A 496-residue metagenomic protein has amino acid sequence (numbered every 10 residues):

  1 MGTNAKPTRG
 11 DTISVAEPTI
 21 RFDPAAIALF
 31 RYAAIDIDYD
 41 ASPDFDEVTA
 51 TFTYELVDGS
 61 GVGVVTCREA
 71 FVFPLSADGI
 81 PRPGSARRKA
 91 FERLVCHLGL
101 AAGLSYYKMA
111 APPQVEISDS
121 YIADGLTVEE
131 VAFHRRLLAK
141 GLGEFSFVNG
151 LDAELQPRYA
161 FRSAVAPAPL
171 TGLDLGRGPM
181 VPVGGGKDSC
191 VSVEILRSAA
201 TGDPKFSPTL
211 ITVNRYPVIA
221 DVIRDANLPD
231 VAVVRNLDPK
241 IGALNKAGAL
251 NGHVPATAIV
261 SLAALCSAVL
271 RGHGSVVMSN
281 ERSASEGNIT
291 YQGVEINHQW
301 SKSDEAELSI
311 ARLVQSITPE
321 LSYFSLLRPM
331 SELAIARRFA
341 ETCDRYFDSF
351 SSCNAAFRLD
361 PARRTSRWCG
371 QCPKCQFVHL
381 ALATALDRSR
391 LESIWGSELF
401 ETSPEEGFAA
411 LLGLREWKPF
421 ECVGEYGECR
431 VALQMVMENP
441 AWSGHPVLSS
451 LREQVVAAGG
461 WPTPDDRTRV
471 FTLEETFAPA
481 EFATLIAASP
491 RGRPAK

Functional and structural regions predicted by a protein language model:
G2-A50, N149-P179, K187-K496: Nucleotide-activated chemistry modules centered on ATP-dependent adenylation/adenylyltransferase
A25-R88: Beta-strand-enriched, solvent-exposed domains that form extended recognition/catalytic surfaces
T66-L75, L104-S118, N280, S309-R312: Short, compositionally biased low-complexity segments
P81-A168: Low-complexity, highly charged intrinsically disordered N-terminal segments that act as targeting/localization
V183: Class I SAM-dependent methyltransferase "Motif I" SAM/SAH-binding loop
